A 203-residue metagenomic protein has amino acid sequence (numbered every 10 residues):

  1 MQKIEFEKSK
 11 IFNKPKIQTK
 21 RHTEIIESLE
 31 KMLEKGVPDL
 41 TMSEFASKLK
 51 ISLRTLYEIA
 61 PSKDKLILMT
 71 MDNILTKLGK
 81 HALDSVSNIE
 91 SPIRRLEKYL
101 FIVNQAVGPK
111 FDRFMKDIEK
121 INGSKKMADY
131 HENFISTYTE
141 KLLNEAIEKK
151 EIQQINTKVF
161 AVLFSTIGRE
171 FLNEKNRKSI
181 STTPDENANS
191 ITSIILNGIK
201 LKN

Functional and structural regions predicted by a protein language model:
M1-S9, T137-K149, T166, N173 (+1 more regions): C-terminal peripheral helix-coil segments that are non-catalytic and often amphipathic
K20, E24, S28, M32-K65 (+1 more regions): Helix-turn-helix
M42, M71-G79: Short, basic, alpha-helical segments at the C-terminal edge of helix-turn-helix-like DNA-binding modules
M69, A82-P109, F160-F164: Hydrophobic alpha-helical connector segments
S85-V86, F111-E119, F171-S179: Secondary-structure edge/capping motif, primarily at the C-terminal ends of alpha-helices and the immediately following
Q105-Y138: Short secondary-structure transition hinges
